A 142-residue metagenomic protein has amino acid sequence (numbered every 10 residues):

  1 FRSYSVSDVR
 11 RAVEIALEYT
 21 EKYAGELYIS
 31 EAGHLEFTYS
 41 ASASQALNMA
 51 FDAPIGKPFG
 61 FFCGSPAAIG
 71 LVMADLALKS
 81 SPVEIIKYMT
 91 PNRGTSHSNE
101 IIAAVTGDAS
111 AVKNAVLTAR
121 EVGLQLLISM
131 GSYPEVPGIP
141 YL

Functional and structural regions predicted by a protein language model:
F1-R11: Hydrophobic/aromatic-rich structural module bridging two neighboring secondary-structure elements via a short loop
R10-E100, A104-L142: Long, contiguous binding/interaction regions
